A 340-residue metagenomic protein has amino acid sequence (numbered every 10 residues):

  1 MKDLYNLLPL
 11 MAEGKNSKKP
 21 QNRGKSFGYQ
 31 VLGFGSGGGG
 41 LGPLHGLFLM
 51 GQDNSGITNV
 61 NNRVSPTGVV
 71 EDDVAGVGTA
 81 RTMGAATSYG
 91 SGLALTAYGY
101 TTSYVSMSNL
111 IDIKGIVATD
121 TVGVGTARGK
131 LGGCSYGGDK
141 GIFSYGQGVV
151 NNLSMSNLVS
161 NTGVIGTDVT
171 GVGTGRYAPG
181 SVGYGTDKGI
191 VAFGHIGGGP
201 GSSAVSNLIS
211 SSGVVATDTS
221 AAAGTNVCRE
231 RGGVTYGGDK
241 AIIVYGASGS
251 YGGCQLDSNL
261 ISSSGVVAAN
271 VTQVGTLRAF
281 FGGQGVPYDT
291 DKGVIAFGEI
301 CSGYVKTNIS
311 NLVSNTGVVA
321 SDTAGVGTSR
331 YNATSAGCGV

Functional and structural regions predicted by a protein language model:
K2-V340: Polar, enzyme-active/binding microenvironments
